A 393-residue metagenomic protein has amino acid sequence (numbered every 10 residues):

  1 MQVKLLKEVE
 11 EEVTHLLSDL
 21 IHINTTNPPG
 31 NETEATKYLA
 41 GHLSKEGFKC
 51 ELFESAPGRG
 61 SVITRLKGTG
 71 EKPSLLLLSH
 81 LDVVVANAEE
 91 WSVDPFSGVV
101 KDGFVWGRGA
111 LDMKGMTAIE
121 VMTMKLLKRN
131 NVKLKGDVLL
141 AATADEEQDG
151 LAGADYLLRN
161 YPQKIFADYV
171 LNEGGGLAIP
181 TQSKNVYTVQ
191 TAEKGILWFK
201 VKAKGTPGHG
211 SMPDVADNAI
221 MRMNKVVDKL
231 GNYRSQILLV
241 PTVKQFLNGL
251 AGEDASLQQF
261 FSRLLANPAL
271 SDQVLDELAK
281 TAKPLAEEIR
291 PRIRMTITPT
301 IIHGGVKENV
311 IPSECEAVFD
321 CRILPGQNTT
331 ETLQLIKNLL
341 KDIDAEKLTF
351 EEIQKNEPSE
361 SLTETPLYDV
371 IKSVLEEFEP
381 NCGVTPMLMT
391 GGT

Functional and structural regions predicted by a protein language model:
Q2-R108, L127-K135: Acidic/His- and Gly-rich active-site-bordering loop/insert found across diverse amide/peptide-bond hydrolases
K37, L52-E54, E146, A178 (+3 more regions): Short Gly/Pro-enriched turn/cap motifs at secondary-structure boundaries
F48, G70-K72, V84, A178-P180 (+4 more regions): An extended, acidic, His-containing surface patch that forms the Zn2+-binding/catalytic region of metallohydrolases
R59, K72, V93, K135 (+5 more regions): Short, solvent-exposed loop/turn segments at the edges of secondary structure
V105, L111-V189: Acidic/histidine-rich catalytic neighborhood of metal-dependent amide-processing enzymes
D155-R159, G210-I237: A short core secondary-structure module
S183-N185, K204-S211: Flexible glycine/proline-enriched surface loops and loop-helix/loop-strand junctions
